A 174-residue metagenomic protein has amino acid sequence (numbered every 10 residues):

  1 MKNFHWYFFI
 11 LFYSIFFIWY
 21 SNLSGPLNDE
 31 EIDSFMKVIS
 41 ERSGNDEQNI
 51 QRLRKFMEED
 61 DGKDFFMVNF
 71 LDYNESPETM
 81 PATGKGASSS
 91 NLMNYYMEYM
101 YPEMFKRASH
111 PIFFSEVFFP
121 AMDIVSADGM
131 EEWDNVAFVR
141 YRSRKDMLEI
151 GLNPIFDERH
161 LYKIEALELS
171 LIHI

Functional and structural regions predicted by a protein language model:
K2-W133: Short S/T/G/P-rich N-terminal loop/turn motif that feeds into the first structured element of a domain
T79, S143-L152: Short amphipathic alpha-helices within nucleic acid-binding modules
T83-K85, G151-P154: "Short basic amphipathic alpha-helical interaction patches in structured regions
P111-I112, K145-E149, E158: Substrate-binding/catalytic groove segments of enzymes that remodel or degrade extracellular structural polymers
E116-V117, R142, L152-F156: An acidic- and aromatic-residue-enriched active-site/binding cleft used to recognize and process polar
N135-R140: Active-site scaffold segments
I155-L161, L167: A common structural junction motif
I172-I174: Conserved small/polar residues in nucleotide/adenosyl-binding loops
